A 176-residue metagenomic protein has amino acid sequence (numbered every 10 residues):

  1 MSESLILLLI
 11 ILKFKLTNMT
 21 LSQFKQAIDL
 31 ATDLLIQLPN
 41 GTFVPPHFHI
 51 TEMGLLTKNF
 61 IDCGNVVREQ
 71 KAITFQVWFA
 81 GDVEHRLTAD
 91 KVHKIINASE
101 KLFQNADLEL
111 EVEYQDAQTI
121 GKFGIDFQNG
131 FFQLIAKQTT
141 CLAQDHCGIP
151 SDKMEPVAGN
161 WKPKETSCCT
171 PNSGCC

Functional and structural regions predicted by a protein language model:
E3-N18: Short, Lys/Arg-enriched N-terminal segments with co-localized hydrophobic residues within the first ~10-30 amino acids
T17-L21, L56-F60, V92-N97: Charged, amphipathic alpha-helical segments
S22-E52: Small/polar-rich, solvent-exposed N-terminal microdomains that initiate assembly or binding
V44-V66: Short, solvent-exposed beta-alpha or beta-beta edge segments that form flexible loop/patches at the rim of ligand
E69-D82: Short glycine-rich, basic-tinged beta-strand/loop micro-motifs
V83-D107: Mid-chain, well-packed structural core segment of small domains
A98-I149: Helix-rich interaction surfaces within compact, conserved domain-sized segments that mediate assembly or partner
T139-C176: Cysteine-cluster motifs in flexible loop/terminal segments that predominantly coordinate metals
